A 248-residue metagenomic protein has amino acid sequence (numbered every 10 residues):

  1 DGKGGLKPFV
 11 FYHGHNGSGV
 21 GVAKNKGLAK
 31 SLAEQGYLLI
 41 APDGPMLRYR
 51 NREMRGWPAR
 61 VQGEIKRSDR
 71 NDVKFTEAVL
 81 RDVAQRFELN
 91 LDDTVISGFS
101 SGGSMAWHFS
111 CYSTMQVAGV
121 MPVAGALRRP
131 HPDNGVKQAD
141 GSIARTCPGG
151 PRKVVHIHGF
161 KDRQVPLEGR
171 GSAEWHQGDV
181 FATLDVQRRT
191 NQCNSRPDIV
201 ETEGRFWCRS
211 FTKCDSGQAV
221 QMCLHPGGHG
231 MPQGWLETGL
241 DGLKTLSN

Functional and structural regions predicted by a protein language model:
D1-G4, T212-C214: Short beta-strand-to-loop junctions in surface cap/lid or active-site-entrance loops
K3-V95, S104, H108, Y112 (+1 more regions): Serine-hydrolase catalytic machinery in alpha/beta-hydrolase-like enzymes
S18-V22, R48-N51, R129-P132, R163-L167 (+1 more regions): Extracytoplasmic/secreted cell-surface and envelope-processing proteins
D43-M46, A126, G228: Short beta-to-alpha linker loops that shape the active-site pocket of alpha/beta-hydrolase fold enzymes
I96-G98, V123: Short beta-strand immediately N-terminal to the catalytic nucleophile in serine-hydrolase-like folds
A118-G119, A124-E201, F211-S216: The feature captures the conserved acid-bearing segment of alpha/beta-hydrolase catalytic domains
H225, W235-N248: Catalytic active-site module of serine/aspartate enzymes centered on a nucleophile-bearing elbow/loop
